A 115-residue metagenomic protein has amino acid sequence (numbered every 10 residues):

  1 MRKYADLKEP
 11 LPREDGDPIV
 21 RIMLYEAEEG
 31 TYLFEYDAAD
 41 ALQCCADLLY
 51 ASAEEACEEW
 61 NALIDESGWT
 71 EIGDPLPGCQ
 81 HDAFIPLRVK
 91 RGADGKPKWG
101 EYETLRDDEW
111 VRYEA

Functional and structural regions predicted by a protein language model:
M1-D15, G95-A115: Negatively charged, low-complexity tracts enriched in Asp/Glu with abundant Ser/Thr
D17, D82-L87, K96-P97: Amphipathic, Lys/Arg-enriched alpha-helical "gate/interface" segment within cytosolic domains that mediates
P18-C44: Short aromatic-glycine-(Arg/Gly/Cys) micro-motifs in beta-strand/loop hairpins
R21-M23, C44-A53, F84, Y102: Short amphipathic beta-strand/extended segments with alternating polar/hydrophobic composition
Q43-C44, W69, W110: Tryptophan-centered short beta-strand motifs
L49-S67: A short, charged, amphipathic alpha-helix used as a generic interaction element across diverse proteins
L63-D82: Short glycine-rich, low-complexity/disordered patches
